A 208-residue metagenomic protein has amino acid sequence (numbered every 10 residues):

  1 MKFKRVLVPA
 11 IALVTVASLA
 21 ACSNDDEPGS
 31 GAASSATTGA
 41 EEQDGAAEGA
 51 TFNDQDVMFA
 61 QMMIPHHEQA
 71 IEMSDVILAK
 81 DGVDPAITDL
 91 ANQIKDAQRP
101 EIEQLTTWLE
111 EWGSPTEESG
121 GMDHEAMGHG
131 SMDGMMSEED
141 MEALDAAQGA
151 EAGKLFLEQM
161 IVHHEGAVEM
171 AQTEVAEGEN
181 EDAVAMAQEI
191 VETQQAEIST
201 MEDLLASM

Functional and structural regions predicted by a protein language model:
M1-V8: Bacterial Sec-dependent N-terminal signal peptides
I11-T15: Hydrophobic helical h-region of N-terminal Sec-dependent signal peptides in bacterial secretory/periplasmic proteins
A17-A21: C-terminal motif of bacterial Sec signal peptides marking the signal peptidase cleavage site
D25-M208: All-alpha RGS (Regulator of G-protein Signaling) helical domain and cognate RGS-like helical scaffolds
